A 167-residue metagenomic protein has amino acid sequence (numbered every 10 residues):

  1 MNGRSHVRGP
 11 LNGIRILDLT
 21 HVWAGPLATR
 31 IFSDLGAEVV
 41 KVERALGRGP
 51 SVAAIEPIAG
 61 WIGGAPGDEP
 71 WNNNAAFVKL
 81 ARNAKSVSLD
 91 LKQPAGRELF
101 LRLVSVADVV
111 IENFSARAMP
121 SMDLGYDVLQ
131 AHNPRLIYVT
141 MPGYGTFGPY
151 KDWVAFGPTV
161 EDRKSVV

Functional and structural regions predicted by a protein language model:
M1-V167: N-terminal helix-loop segment corresponding to the beta1-alpha1 unit of nucleotide/adenylate-binding folds
